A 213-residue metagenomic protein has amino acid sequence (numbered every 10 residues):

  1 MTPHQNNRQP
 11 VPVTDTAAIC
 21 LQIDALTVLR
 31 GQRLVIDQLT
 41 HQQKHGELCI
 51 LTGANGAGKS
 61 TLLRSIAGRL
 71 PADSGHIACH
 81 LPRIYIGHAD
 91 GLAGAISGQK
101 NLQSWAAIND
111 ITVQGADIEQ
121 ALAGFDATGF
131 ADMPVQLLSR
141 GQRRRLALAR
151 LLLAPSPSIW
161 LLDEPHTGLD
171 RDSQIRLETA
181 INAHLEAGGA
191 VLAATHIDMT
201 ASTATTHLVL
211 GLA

Functional and structural regions predicted by a protein language model:
P3-H45, P71: A short, flexible loop at the N-terminus of ABC-type nucleotide-binding domains that lies
T52-A54: The feature captures the beta-strand-to-loop junction immediately N-terminal to the Walker
A67: Helix-to-loop junction immediately C-terminal to a conserved catalytic motif
A89, G94-I111, D117: Q-loop/switch helix immediately C-terminal to the Walker
G115-F130, A149-L152: Conserved ABC ATPase "signature" region
P134-G141: Conserved ABC ATPase signature
L148-A149, G188: Hydrophobic anchor residue at the start of the ABC signature
W160-E164: Catalytic Walker B motif of ABC-type/P-loop ATPase nucleotide-binding domains
